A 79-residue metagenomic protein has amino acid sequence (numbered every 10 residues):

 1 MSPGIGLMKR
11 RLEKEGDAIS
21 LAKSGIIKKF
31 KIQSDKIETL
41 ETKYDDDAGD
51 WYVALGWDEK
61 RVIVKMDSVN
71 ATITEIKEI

Functional and structural regions predicted by a protein language model:
M1-I79: Long, terminal "pre-/pro-" and other extracytoplasmic accessory regions that lie outside the mature folded/catalytic
